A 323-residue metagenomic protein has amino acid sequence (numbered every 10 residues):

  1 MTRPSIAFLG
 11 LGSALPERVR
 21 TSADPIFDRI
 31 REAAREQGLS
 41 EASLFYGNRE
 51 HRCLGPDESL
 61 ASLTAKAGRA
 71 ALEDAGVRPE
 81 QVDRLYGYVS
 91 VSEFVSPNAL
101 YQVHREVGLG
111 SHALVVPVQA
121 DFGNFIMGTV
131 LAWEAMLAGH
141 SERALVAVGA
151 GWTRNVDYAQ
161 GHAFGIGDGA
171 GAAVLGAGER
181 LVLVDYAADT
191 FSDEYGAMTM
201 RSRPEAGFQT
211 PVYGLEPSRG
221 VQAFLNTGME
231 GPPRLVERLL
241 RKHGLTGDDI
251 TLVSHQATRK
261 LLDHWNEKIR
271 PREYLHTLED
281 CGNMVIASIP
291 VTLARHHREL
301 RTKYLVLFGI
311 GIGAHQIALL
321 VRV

Functional and structural regions predicted by a protein language model:
M1-D57, Q160-N226: Condensing-enzyme catalytic core mediating Claisen C-C bond formation in acyl metabolism
L9-G10, Q119, A144-A150, L175 (+1 more regions): Short beta-strand segments
E36-A42, F94-G108, H140, V146-G151 (+1 more regions): Acidic-glycine-rich active-site phosphate/pyrophosphate-binding loop
N48-K66, V116-I126, H162-F164, E216-R234 (+2 more regions): Active-site pocket-shaping loop/turn-to-helix segments
P56-F122, I126, K242-L262: Conserved beta-ketoacyl condensing-enzyme motif
A65, V91-S92, G110-H112, V118-H140 (+2 more regions): Claisen-condensing/thiolase-fold acyl-transfer catalytic domains that form or cleave C-C bonds in fatty acid
G139-A170: Flexible, glycine-rich active-site loops centered on histidine and acidic residues that chelate a metal or position
A206-T251, Q256: Oxyanion-binding "anion nests"
